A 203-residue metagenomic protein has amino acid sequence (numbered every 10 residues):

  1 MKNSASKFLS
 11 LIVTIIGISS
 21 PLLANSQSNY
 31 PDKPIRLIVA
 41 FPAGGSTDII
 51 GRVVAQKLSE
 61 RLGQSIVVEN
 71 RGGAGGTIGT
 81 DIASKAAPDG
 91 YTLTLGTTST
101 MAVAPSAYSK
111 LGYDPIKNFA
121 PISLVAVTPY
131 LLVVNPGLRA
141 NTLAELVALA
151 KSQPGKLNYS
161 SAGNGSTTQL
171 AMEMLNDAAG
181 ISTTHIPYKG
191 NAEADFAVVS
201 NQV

Functional and structural regions predicted by a protein language model:
M1-D32: Short, low-complexity disordered leader/linker segments with a strong preference for bacterial N-terminal type II
K33-P42, I66-V67, T92, A120 (+1 more regions): Short, well-ordered beta-strand elements
P34, P42, K57, S65 (+8 more regions): Conserved functional loop/turn residues at catalytic and ligand-binding sites
L37-I50, G72-A74, S160-T167: Extracytoplasmic "Venus flytrap"
T47-G63, Q169-D177: Short, polar/charged alpha-helical segment
T77-T80, A194-D195: Short, hydrophobic alpha-helical packing/hinge segments within bilobed ligand-binding/sensory domains
K85-Y91, S106-E193, A197-S200: Hinge/capping helix and adjacent helix->loop/strand transition within the periplasmic-binding protein
L95-T100, N191: Beta->alpha turn/N-cap motifs
